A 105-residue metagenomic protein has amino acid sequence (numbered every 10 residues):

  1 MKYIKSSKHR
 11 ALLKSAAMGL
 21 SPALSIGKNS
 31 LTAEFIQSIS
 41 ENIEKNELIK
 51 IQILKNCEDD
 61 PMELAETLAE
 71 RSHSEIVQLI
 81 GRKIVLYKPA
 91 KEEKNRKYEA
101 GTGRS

Functional and structural regions predicted by a protein language model:
M1-S105: Positively charged, polar, low-complexity stretches
